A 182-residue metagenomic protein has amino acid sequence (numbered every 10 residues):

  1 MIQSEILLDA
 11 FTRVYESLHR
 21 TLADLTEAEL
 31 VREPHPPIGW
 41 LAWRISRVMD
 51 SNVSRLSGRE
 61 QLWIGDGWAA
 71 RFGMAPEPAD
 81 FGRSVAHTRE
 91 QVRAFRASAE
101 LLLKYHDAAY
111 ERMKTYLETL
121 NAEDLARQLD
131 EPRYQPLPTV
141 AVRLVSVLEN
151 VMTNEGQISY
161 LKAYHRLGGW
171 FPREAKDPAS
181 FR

Functional and structural regions predicted by a protein language model:
M1-E5: N-terminal export signals and maturation junctions of secreted/periplasmic proteins
L7-E16, T115, T119-E123: An acidic intrinsically disordered interaction segment
L8-T12, E16-H19, A28-V85, Q128-R182: Short, contiguous alpha-helical
F11, Y15-L18, L22, H106-M113: Hydrophobic alpha-helical core bundles mediating ligand binding, dimerization, or RNAP-core interactions
L22-T26, E118-N121, K162: A structural signal for long alpha-helical coiled-coils and helix-turn connectors that form the cytosolic signaling
E77-R127, V142-N150: Acidic/histidine-rich alpha-helical segments that form the ligand environment of transition-metal centers
